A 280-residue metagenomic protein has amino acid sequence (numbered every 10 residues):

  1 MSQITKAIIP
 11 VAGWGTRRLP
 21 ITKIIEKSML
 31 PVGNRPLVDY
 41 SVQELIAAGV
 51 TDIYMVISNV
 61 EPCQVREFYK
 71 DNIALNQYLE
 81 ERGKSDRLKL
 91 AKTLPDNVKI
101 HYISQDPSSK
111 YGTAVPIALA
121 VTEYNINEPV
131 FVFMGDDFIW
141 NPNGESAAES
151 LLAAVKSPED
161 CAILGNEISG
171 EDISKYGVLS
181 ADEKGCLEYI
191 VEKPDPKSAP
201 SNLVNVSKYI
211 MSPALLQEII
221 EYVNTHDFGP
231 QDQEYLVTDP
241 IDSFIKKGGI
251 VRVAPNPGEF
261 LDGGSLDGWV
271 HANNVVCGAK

Functional and structural regions predicted by a protein language model:
S2-E80, D86, G144-E149: N-terminal glycine-rich phosphate-binding loop and ensuing alpha1 helix
K6, T51-I53, K99, P129 (+2 more regions): Residues at the starts of beta-strands that form the adenosine-phosphate
P10-V11, V56, V132-M134, L164-E167 (+1 more regions): Short beta-strand segments
M29, L179-A181, V253: A structural signal for short hydrophobic beta-strand segments in well-ordered beta-sheet cores
L37-Y40, V115-L119, P240: Well-ordered alpha-helical segments embedded in enzymatic catalytic cores
N59-V60, S108, L236, G258: Short beta->alpha linker loops
Q64-V65, L75-L79, S85-E183, I220: Conserved beta-loop-beta/alpha segment of the NTase-like Rossmann-fold superfamily that binds/positions NTPs
E145-A153, E183-K280: Catalytic-core segments of class I nucleotidyltransferases/pyrophosphorylases that form NMP-activated intermediates
